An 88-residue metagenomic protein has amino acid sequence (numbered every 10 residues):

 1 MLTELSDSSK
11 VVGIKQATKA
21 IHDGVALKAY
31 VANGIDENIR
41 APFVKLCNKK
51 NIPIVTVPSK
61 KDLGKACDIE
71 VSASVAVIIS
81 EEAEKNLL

Functional and structural regions predicted by a protein language model:
M1-K10, I52, A83-L88: Mobile, glycine- and charge-enriched loop segments and immediately flanking short secondary-structure elements within
M1-L27, D36-N38: Ribosome large-subunit tunnel/peptidyl-transferase-proximal elements
I14, N33-G34, I79-E81: Fold-independent oxyanion-binding glycine-rich loops and adjacent beta-strand/coil segments at enzyme active sites
T18-K19, F43, A66-D68: Short, flexible, solvent-exposed loop/turn segments with mixed acidic/basic and small polar residues
D23, I35-K61: Feature captures the catalytic cores and cofactor-binding loops of soluble hydro-lyases/lyases that act on carboxylate
V25-L27, K50-I52, V71-S74: A generic structural signal for short beta-strands and their flanking turns/coil linkers
A29-V31: Short catalytic-loop micro-motif centered on adjacent basic/acidic residues
V55, K61-L88: C-terminal structural segments of small proteins and small subunits
